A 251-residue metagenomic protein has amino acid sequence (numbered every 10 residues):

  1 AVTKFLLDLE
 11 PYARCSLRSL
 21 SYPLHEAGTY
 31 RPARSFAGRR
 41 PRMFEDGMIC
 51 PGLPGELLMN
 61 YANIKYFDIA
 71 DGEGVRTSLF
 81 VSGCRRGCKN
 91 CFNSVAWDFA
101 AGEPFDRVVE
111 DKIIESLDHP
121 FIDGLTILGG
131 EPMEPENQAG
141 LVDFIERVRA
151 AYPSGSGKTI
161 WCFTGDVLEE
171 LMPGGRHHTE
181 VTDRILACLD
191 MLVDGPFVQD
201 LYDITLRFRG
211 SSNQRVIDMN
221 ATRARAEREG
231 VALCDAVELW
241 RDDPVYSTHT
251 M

Functional and structural regions predicted by a protein language model:
A1-A13: Extreme N-terminal basic, low-complexity initiation segments that serve as generic localization/processing leaders
R14, R18, R31-R34, R39-R42: Basic polycationic patches enriched in arginine
I49-F80, K89, N93-A100, R228-G230 (+2 more regions): N-terminal [4Fe-4S]-dependent radical SAM core
L57-Y61, V75, N90-R176, E180: Conserved Radical SAM active-site core
E146-R149, Y202-T250: P-loop/Walker A phosphate-binding loop and immediately adjacent motor/lid segment at beta-alpha junctions
G175-L201: Structural recognition of alpha->loop->beta junctions
